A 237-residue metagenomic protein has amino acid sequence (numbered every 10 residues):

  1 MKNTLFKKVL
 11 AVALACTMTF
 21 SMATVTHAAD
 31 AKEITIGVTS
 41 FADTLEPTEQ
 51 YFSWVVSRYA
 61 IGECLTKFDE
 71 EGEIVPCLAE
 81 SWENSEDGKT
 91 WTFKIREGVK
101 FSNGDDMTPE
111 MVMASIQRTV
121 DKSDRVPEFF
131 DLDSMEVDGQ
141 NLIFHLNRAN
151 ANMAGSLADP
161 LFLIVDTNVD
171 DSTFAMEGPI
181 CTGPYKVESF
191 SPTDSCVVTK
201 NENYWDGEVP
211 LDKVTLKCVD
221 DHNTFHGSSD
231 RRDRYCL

Functional and structural regions predicted by a protein language model:
A13-S21: Bacterial N-terminal signal peptides
F20-A31: Sec-dependent signal peptide cleavage junction
A31-F41, T90-F93, V112-S115, L142-F144 (+3 more regions): Short, well-ordered beta-strand elements
G37-E86, I180-C181: N-terminal lobe/hinge region of extracytoplasmic solute-binding protein
D69-E73, A158-V209, K213, N223: Gly/Pro-rich hinge or "lid" segments in bacterial periplasmic/extracellular proteins
E80-K122, I143, D230: Aromatic- and charge-enriched surface segment that lines or borders ligand/interaction sites
P127-N168, S189-S191: Surface-exposed binding/hinge segments that line and control ligand-binding clefts or catalytic entry sites
E136, E188-V197, T215-L237: Extracellular/periplasmic solute-recognition and catalytic clefts
